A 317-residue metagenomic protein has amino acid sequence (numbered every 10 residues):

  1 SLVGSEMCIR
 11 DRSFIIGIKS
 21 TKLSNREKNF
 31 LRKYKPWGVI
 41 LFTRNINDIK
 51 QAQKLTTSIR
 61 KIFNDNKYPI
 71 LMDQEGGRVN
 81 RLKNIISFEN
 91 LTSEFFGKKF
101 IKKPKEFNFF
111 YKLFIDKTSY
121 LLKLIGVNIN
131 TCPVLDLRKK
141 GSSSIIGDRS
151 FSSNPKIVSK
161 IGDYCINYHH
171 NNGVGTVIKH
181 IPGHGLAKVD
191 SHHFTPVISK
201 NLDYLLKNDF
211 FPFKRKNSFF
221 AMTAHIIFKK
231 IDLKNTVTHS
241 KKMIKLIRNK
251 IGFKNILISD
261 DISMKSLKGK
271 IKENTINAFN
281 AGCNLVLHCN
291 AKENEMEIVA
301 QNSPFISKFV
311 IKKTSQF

Functional and structural regions predicted by a protein language model:
S1-I9: Short, small-residue-biased leader/transition segments that mark boundaries at the very start of proteins
R10-R12, E75-I101, L137-G147, V177-V197 (+1 more regions): N-terminal small/glycine-rich loop or linker at the start of catalytic domains across soluble metabolic enzymes
R10-S87: N-terminal hydrophobic targeting/anchoring segments and the immediately downstream early-domain regions of hydrolases
I16-G17, N45-I62, Y68-I70, D163-H170 (+2 more regions): Second-shell residues forming the walls of enzyme active-site clefts
K19-R32, F110-L121, K207-P212, K270-N277: Short, acidic/polar
P36-F42, N128-P133, N284-V286: Divalent metal-dependent hydrolysis catalytic cores, especially in the metallo-beta-lactamase
R44-N45, F88-N108, S142-I161, V189-K207 (+1 more regions): Glycine-rich tight-turn/loop motif centered on a GG-T
F63-N90, Y111-R138, V158, G162-P182: Glycine-rich, aromatic-flanked loop segments that form ligand/cofactor-binding clefts across common enzyme folds
